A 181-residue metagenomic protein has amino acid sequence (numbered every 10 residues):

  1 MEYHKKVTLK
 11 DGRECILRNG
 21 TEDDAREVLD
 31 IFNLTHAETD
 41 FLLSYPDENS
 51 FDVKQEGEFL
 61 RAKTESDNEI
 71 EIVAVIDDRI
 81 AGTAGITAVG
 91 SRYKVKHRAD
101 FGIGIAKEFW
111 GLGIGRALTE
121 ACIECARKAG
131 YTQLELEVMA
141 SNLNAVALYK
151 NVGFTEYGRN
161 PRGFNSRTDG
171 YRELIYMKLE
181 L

Functional and structural regions predicted by a protein language model:
M1-R13, T168-L181: Terminal substrate-recognition subdomain of acyl/acetyltransferases
C15-E27: A short beta-loop-alpha structural element at the N-terminal edge of CoA-dependent acyl/N-acetyltransferase catalytic
G20, I105, V138: Hydrophobic adenine-recognition pocket in adenosine-nucleotide-binding enzymes
D30-D47: Helix-loop element at the rim of GNAT/NAT acetyltransferase active sites that forms part of the acceptor-substrate
N49-A106, T119, E180: Acetyl-CoA-dependent GNAT
L112, R116, K128, S141-R159: Conserved active-site alpha-helix within GNAT-family acetyltransferase domains
T119, A126-E137: Conserved GNAT acetyl-CoA-binding A-motif
E135-V138, K150, T155-Y171: Conserved catalytic-core motifs of GNAT/GCN5-like acyltransferases
